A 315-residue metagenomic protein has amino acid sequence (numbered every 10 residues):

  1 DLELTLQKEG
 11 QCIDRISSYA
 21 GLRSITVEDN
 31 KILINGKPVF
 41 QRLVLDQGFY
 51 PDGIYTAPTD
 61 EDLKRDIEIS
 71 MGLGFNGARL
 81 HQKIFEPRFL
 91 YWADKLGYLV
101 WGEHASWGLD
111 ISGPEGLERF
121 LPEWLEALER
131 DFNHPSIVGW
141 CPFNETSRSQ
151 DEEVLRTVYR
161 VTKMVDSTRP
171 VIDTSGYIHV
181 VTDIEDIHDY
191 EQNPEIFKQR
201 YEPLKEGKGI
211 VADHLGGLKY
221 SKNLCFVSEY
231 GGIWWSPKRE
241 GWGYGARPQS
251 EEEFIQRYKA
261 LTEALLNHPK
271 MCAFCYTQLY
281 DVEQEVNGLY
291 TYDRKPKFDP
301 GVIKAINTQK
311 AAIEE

Functional and structural regions predicted by a protein language model:
D1-G72, P170, G217, Q309 (+1 more regions): N-terminal carbohydrate-binding accessory modules
I67-E68, G77-R294, V302-N307: Substrate-binding/catalytic cleft of secreted carbohydrate-active enzymes, primarily glycoside hydrolases
D299: Short, conserved charged micro-motifs
